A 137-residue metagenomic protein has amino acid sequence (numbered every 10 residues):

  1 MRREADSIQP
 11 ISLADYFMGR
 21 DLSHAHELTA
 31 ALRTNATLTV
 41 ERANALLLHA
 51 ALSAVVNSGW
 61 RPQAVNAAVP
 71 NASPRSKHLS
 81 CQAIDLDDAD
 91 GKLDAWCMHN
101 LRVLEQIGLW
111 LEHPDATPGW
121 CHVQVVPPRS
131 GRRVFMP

Functional and structural regions predicted by a protein language model:
M1-H49, P127, R132, M136-P137: Extracytoplasmic cell-surface/polysaccharide-interacting catalytic and binding patches
A14-Y16, A25, Q63, A68 (+2 more regions): Surface-exposed loop/turn and secondary-structure junction residues enriched for glycine/proline
L28, V55-R61, K92-W96: N-terminal start-of-chain detector that recognizes signal peptides and the immediate post-cleavage beginning
N35, T39-R42, L52, V65 (+3 more regions): Amphipathic alpha-helical interface surfaces
V40-N71: Extended, low-complexity, intrinsically disordered C-terminal regulatory tails of eukaryotic serine/threonine kinases
P74-R75, L79-S80, I84, D88-P137: Catalytic cores and adjacent binding grooves of peptidoglycan-active enzymes
